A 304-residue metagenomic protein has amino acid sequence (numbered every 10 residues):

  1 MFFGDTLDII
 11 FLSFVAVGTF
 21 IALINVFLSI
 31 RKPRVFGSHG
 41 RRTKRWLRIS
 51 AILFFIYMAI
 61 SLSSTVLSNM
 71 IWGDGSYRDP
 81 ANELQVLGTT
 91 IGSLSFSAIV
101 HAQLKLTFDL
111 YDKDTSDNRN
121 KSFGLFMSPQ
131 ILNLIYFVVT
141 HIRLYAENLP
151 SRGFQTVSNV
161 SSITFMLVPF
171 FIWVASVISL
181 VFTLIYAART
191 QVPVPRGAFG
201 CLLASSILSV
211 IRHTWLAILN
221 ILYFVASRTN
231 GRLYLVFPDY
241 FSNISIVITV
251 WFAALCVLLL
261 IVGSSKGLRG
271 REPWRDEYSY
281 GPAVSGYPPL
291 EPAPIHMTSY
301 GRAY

Functional and structural regions predicted by a protein language model:
M1-D117, T190-A198, L235-Y240: Membrane-proximal first intracellular loop
D5-T19, Y77-F96, Q155-S176, R196-E277: Extracellular loop 3-seventh transmembrane helix
I21-L28, S64-L67, A102, Y136-V139 (+4 more regions): Residue-level signal for alpha-helical transmembrane segments in multi-pass membrane proteins
I30-P33, Q103-D117, Y145-P150, V181-V194 (+2 more regions): Cytosolic juxtamembrane helix at the C-terminal end of the final transmembrane segment
Y57-G75, I135-S151, S209-N230: Helix-to-loop junction signature of class
D109-T140: The cytoplasmic-loop to transmembrane-helix boundary for the fourth helix
I131-R189: Extended, charged alpha-helical interaction scaffolds
V262-Y304: Intrinsically disordered, low-complexity terminal tails of fungal membrane proteins
